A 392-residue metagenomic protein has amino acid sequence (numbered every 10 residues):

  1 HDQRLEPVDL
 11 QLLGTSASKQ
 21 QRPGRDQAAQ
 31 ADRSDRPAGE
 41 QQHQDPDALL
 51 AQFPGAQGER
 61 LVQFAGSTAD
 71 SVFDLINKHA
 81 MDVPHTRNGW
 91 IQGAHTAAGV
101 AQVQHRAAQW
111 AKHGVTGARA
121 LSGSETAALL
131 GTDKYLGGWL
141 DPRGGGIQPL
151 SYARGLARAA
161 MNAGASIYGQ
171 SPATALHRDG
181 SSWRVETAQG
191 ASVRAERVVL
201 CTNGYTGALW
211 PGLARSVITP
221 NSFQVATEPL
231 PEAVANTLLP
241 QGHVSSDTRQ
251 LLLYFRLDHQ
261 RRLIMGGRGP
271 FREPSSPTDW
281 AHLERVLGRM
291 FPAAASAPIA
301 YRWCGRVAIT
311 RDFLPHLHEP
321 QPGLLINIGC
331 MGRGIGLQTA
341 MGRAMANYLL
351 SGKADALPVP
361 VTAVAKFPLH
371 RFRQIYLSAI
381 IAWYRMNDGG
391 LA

Functional and structural regions predicted by a protein language model:
H1-H43: Short, strongly patterned local motifs
Q42-S124: Dinucleotide-binding Rossmann-like beta1-alpha1 core, especially the glycine-rich loop that anchors the ADP
Q44-G55, L136, L263-G269, L325: A short small-residue
G55, D82-Q92, E125-A159, A163 (+1 more regions): Helix-loop-beta segment of a Rossmann-like dinucleotide-binding subdomain
D70-S71, I76-T86, A173-A175, S182 (+1 more regions): Active-site substrate-recognition segment that forms the wall of the catalytic cavity or substrate channel
A101-K112, D133-E196: Helical element adjacent to the flavin cofactor pocket in flavoenzyme catalytic cores
A118-L121, S166-Y168, A300-R302: General small-molecule cofactor/ligand-binding pocket signal
G269, E273-A392: C-terminal catalytic lobe of FAD-dependent flavoproteins
